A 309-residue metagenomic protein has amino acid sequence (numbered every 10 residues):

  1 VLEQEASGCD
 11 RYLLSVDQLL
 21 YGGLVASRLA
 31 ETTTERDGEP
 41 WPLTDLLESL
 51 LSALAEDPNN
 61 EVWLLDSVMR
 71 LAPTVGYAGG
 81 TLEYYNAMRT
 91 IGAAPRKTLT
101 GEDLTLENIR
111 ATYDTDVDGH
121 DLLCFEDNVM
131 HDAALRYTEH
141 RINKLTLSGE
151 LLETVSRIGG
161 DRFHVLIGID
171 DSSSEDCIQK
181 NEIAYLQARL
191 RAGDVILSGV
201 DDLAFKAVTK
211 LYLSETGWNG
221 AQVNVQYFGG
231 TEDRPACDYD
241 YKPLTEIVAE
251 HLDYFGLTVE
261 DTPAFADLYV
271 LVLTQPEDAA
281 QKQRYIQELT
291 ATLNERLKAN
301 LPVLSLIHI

Functional and structural regions predicted by a protein language model:
V1, E31-A53, Y137-E153, E182-L190 (+1 more regions): Well-ordered, non-membrane alpha-helical segments in soluble/globular domains
V1-L106, Y113, G119-L123: Long alpha-helical, hydrophobic tracts
L2-C9, E48-E56, Y254-A264, A291-L297: Short amphipathic alpha-helices and their capping/turn segments at secondary-structure boundaries
D10, F163, A266-Y269: Conserved acidic residues
S49-V62, R141-V165, E295-P302: A structural motif corresponding to the C-terminal end of an alpha-helix and its immediate exit/capping segment
E83-S148, Y185-F205: Acidic, His- and aromatic-enriched active-site or binding-groove loops in soluble protein domains that engage sugars
I169-N294: Long, internal scaffold/assembly segments composed of regular secondary structure
I307-I309: Conserved small/polar residues in nucleotide/adenosyl-binding loops
